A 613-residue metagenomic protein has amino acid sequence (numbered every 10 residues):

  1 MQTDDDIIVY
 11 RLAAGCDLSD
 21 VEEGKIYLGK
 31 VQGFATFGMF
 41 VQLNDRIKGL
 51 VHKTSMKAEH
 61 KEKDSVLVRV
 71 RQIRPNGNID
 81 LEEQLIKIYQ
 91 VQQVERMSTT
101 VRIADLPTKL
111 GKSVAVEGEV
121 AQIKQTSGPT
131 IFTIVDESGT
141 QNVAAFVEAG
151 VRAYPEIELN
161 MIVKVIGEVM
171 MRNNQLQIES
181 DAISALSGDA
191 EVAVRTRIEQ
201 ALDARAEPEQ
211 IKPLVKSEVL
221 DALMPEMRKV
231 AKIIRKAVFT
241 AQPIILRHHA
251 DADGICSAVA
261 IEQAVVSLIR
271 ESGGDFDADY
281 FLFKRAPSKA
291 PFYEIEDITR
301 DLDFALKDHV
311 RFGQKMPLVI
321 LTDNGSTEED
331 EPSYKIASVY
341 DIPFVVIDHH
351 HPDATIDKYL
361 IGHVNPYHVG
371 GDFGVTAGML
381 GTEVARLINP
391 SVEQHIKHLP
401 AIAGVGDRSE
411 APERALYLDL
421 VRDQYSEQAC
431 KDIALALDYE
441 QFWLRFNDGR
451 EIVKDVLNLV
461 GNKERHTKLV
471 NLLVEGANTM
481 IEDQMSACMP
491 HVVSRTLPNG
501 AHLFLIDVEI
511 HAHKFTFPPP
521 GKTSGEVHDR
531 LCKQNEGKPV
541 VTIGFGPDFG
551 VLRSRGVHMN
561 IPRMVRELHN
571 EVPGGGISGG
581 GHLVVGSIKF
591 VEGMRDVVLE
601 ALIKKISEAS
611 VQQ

Functional and structural regions predicted by a protein language model:
M1-E117, Q122, T126-T130, G139-G150 (+2 more regions): Single-stranded RNA-binding regions, centering on S1/OB-family and related RNA-binding modules
H52, N142-V143, G362-G371, E383 (+3 more regions): Short beta-alpha connecting loops at secondary-structure transitions that line or flank enzyme active sites
A144-F146, D253, S267-V345, P352-T355: N-terminal small/polar loop signature for handling phosphorylated ligands or for N-terminal nucleophile
E199-L246, G254-I255, Q263, S267: An N-terminal, well-structured beta->alpha segment
A206-S217, F276-A286, L505: Gly-rich Lys/Arg/Thr-decorated short loops/hinges at beta-loop-alpha junctions or inter-strand turns that position
F239-L246, A250-A252, A354-I510, V527 (+1 more regions): A structured phosphate/pyrophosphate-recognition subdomain
V345-V346, H350-N365, N560-G574: Flexible glycine/proline-rich, aromatic-decorated loop/lid segments
H502-Q613: Glycine-rich, acidic loop segments that terminate in or are immediately followed by a histidine
